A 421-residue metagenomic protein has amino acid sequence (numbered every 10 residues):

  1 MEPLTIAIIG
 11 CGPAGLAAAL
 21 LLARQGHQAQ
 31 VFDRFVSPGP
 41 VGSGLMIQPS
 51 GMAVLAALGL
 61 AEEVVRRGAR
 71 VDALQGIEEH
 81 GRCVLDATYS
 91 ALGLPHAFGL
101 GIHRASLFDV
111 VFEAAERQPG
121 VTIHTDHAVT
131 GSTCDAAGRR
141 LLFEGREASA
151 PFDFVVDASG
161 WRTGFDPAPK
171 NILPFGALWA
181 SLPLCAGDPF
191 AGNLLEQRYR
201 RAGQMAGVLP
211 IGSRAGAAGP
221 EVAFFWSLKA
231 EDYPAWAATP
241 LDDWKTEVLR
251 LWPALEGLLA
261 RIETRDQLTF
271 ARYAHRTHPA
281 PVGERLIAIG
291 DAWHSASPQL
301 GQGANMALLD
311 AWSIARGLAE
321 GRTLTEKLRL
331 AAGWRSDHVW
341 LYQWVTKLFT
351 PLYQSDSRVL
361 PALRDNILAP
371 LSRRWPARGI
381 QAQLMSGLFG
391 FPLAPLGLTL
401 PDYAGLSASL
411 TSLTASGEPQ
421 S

Functional and structural regions predicted by a protein language model:
M1-I6, A23, S50-S181, L241 (+4 more regions): Conserved N-terminal helical subregion
E2-L4, L300-G301, R316-S421: C-terminal helical "tail/cap" subdomain of flavin- and related membrane-associated enzymes
C11-G12: Glycine-rich Rossmann-fold phosphate-binding loop(s) that bind the pyrophosphate of adenine dinucleotide cofactors
G15-L16: N-terminal Rossmann-fold NAD(P) dinucleotide-binding loop
A23-S43: Glycine-rich FAD pyrophosphate-binding loop
V36-A56: Conserved N-terminal glycine-rich FAD pyrophosphate-binding loop of Rossmann-like flavoproteins
F112-Q118, H124-T269, T277-H278: Conserved FAD-binding catalytic core of PHBH/FMO-like flavoproteins
R272-A288: FAD-binding beta-loop-beta segment adjacent to the flavin cofactor pocket
